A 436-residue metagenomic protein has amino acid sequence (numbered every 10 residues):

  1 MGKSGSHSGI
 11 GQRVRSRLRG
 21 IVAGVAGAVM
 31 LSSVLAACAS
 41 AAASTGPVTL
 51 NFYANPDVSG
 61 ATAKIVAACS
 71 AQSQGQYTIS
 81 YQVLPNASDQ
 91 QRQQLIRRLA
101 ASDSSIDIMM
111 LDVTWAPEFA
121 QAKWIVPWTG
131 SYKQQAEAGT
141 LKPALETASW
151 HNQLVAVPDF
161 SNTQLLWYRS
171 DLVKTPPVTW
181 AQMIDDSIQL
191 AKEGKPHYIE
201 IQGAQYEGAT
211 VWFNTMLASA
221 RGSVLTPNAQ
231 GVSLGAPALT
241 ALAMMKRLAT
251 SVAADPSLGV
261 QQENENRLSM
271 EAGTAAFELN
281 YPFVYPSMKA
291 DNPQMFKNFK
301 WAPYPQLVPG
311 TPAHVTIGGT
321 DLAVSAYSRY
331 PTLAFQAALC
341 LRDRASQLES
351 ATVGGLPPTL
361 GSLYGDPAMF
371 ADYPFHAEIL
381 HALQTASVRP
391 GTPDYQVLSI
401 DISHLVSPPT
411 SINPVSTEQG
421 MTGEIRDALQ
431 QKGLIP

Functional and structural regions predicted by a protein language model:
G2-P117, V308, E424-P436: Conserved N-terminal structural module of periplasmic/extracytoplasmic solute-binding proteins
I96-R98, S105-D107, Q135-Y168, T311-H314 (+1 more regions): A structural signal for short loop-to-beta-strand junctions that line the ligand-binding cleft of periplasmic/secreted
V113-T163, T175, Q182-I184, K300-A302 (+1 more regions): Hinge/lid segment of periplasmic solute-binding proteins
G130-T140, E200-G203, A220-L242, K289-Q294 (+3 more regions): Short, solvent-exposed loop/beta-turn-alpha elements that line the ligand-binding surface or hinge of extracytoplasmic
V155-D159, Q164, Q182-P237, A275: Extracytoplasmic/periplasmic solute-binding protein
D186-S187, E193, A229-G259, Y304: Glycine-centered hinge/linker elements that transmit conformational signals in sensory and ligand-binding systems
R247-A253, A290-G354: Extracytoplasmic/periplasmic substrate-recognition and gating elements
A302, A351-H404, L434-P436: Long, aromatic- and glycine/proline-rich binding clefts that accommodate carbohydrate-like moieties
